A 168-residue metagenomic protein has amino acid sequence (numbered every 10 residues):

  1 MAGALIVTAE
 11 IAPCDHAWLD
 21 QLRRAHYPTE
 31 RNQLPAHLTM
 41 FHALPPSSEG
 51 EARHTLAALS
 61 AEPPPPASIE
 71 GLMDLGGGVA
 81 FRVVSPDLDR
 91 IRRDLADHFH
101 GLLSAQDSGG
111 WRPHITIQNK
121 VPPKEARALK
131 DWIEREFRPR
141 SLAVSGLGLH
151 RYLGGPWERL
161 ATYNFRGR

Functional and structural regions predicted by a protein language model:
M1, M73-L75: Short, ordered beta-strand-loop transition motifs
M1-P66, S85-A143, P156-R168: Basic, often amphipathic N-terminal segments
T39, E70-M73: Conserved positions in beta-strands of structured domains
S145-G154: Short beta-strand segments and strand-loop junctions that repeat across beta-rich extracellular domains
